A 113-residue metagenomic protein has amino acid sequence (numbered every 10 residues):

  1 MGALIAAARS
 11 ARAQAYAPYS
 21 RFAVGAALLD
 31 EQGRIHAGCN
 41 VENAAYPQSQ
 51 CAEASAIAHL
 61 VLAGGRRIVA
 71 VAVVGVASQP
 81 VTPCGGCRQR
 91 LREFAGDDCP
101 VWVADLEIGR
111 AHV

Functional and structural regions predicted by a protein language model:
G2-A17: Short, basic/aromatic recognition patches
I5, H36-A37: Polybasic, low-complexity association/targeting segments
Q14-Y19, R90-F94: Short linear motifs in intrinsically disordered
Y19-R21, Q50: Short glycine/proline-enriched turns and hinge-like loops at secondary-structure junctions
R21-D30: Short beta-strand scaffold segments in enzyme catalytic cores
A37-R110: Zn2+-dependent cytidine deaminase-like catalytic core
